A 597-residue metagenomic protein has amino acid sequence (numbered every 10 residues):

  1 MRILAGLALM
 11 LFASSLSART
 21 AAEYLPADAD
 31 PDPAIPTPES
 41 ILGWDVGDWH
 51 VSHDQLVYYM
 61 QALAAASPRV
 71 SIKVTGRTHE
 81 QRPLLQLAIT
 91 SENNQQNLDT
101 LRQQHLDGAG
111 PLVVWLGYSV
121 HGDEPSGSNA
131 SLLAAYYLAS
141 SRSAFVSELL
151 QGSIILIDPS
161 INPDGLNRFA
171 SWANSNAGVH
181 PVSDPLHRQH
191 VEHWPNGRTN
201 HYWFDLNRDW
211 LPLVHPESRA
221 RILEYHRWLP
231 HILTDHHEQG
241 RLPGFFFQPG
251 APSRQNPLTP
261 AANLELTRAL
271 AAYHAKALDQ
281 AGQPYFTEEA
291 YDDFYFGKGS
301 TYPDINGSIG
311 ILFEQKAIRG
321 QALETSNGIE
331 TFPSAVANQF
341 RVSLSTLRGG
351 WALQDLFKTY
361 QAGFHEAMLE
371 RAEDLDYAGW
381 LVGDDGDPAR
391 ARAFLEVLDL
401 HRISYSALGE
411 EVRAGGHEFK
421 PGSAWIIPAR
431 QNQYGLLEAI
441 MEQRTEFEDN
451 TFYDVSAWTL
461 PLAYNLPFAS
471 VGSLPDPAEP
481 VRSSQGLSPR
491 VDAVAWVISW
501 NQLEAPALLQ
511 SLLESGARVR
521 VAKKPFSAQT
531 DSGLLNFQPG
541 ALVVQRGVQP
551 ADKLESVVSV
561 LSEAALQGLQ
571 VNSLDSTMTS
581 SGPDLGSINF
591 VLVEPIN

Functional and structural regions predicted by a protein language model:
I3-F12: Sec-dependent N-terminal signal peptides
A13-S17: N-terminal signal peptide c-region/cleavage motif recognized by signal peptidases
R19-S153, Y202, R208, V214-P216 (+7 more regions): Intrinsic-disorder/low-complexity accessory segments
A135-L138, G152-S175: Carboxylate/His-rich catalytic cores and anion/metal-binding grooves
W172-H190, L211, H215-S218, P230 (+1 more regions): Active-site cavity-forming subdomains of large catalytic enzyme subunits
L186-F204: Aromatic- and acidic-residue-enriched carbohydrate-binding clefts of CAZyme catalytic domains
E238: Detector for the c-type heme attachment site
